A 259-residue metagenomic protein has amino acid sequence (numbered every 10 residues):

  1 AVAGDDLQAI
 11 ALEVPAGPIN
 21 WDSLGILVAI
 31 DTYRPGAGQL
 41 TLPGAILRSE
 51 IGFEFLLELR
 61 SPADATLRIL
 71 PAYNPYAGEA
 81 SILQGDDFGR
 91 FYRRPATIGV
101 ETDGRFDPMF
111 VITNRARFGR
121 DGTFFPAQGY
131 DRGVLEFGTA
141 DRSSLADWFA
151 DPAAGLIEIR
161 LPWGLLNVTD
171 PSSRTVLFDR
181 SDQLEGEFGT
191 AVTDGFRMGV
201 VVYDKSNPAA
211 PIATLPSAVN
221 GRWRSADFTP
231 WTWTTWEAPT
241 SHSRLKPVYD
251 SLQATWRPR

Functional and structural regions predicted by a protein language model:
A1-F110, L177-V202: Surface-exposed, glycine/proline- and aromatic-rich loop segments on solvent-exposed faces across compartments
A16-D22, P95-P216: Ser/Thr/Pro-rich, low-complexity mucin-like regions that serve as glycosylated stalks/linkers or repetitive adhesive
A29-L56, N167-R259: Acidic/polar low-complexity flexible segments
G78, L83-R94, G99-F125, P152 (+6 more regions): Alpha-helical propensity feature that highlights long, continuous alpha-helices across diverse contexts
